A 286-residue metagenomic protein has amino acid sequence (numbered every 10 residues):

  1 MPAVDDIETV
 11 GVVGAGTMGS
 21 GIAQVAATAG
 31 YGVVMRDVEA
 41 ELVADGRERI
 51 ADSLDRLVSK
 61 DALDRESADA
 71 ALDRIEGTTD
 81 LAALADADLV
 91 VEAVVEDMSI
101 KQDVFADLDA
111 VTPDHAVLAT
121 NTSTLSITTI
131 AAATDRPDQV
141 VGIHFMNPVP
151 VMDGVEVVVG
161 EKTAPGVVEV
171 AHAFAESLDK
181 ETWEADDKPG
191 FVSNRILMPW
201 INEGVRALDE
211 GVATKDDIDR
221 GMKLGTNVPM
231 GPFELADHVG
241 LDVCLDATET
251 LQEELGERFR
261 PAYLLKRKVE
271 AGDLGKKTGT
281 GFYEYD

Functional and structural regions predicted by a protein language model:
M1-R56, K60, A70, V111: NAD(P)+-binding Rossmann beta1-loop-alpha1 motif at the extreme N-terminus of oxidoreductases
P2-A3, A29, E176-E181, D186 (+2 more regions): NAD(P)-dependent Rossmann-like dehydrogenase/reductase catalytic/cofactor-binding core
P2-T17, I22-G32, A133, M146 (+5 more regions): ATP-dependent carboxylate/acyl-activation modules
V34, A51, E66, N194-N202 (+1 more regions): Structural/interface elements that position substrates and couple domains in central-metabolism enzymes
V34, E76, V91, V141-I143 (+1 more regions): Hydrophobic/aromatic beta-strand patches that form the interior of the parallel beta-sheet core in alpha/beta enzyme
L42, V117-D186, F191-N194: Rossmann-fold dinucleotide-binding core
R56-V117: Rossmann-like NAD(P)-binding element
